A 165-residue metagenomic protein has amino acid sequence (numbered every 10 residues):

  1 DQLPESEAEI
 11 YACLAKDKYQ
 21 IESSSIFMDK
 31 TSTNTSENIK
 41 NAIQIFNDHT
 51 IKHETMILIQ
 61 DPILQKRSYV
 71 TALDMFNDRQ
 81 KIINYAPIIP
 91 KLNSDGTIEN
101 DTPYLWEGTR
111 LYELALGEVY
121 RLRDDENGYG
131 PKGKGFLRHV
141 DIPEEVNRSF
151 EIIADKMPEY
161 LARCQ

Functional and structural regions predicted by a protein language model:
D1-R110, Y160-Q165: A structural signal for short, hydrophobic/glycine-enriched beta-strand patches
L92-K156: A conserved mid-domain beta-alpha-beta active-site/ligand-binding segment of alpha/beta enzyme cores
